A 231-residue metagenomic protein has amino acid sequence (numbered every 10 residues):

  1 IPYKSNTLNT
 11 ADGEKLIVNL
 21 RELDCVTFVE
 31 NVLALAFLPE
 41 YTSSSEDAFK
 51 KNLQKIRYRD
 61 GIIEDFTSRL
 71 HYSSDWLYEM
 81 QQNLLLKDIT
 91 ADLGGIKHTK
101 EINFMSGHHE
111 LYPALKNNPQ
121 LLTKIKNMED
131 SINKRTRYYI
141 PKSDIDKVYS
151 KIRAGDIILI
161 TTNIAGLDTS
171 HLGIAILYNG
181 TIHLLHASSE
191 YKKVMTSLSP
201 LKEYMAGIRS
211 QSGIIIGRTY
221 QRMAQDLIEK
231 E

Functional and structural regions predicted by a protein language model:
P2-Y3, K147: Membrane-targeting and insertion segments and their boundary/processing signals
Y3-N133, L177, T181, H186-S189: Acidic/His-rich structured neighborhood in mature extracellular/periplasmic domains
I17-R21, K147-S150, I164: Short, contiguous, pocket-lining structural segments that sit at or immediately flank catalytic/ligand-binding sites
F49-Q54, S143-S150: Beta-rich nucleic-acid/ligand-interaction surfaces
E101-I132, Y138, L201-E231: Long hydrophobic alpha-helices with heptad-repeat/coiled-coil character
R137-V148, T162: Short alpha-helix capping/helix-loop boundary micro-motifs
R153-E231: C-terminal soluble interaction/assembly domains
